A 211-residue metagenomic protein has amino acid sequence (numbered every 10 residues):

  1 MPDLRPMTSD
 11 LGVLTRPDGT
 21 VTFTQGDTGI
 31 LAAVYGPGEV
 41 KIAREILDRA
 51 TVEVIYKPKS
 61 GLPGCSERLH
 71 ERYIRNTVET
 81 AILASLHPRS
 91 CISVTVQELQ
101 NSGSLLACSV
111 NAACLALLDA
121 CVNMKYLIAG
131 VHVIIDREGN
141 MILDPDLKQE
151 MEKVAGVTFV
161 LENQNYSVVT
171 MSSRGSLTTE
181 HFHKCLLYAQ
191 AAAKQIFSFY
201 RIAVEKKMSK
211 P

Functional and structural regions predicted by a protein language model:
M1-P211: Polyanion-binding surfaces on beta-sheet-dominated domains and ring/shell assemblies
